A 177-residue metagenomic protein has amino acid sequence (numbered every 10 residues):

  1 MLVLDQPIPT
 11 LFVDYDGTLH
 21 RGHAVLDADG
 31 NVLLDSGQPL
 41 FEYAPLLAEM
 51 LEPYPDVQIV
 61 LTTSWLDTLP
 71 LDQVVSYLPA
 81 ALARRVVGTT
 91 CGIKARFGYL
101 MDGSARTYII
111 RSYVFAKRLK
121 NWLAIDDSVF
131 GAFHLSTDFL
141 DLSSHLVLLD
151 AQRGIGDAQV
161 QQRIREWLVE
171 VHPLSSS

Functional and structural regions predicted by a protein language model:
M1, V32-L34, P39-F41, G103-A105 (+1 more regions): Mixed-charge, polar/low-complexity N-terminal
M1-D5, Y113-A116: A short acidic-Thr-Gly-centered motif at the start of a beta-strand
D5-G98: Alpha-helical substrate-recognition element adjacent to the catalytic core
D72, S76, A81-S177: C-terminal cap/substrate-recognition subdomain and adjoining C-terminal extension of metal-dependent phosphatase-like
